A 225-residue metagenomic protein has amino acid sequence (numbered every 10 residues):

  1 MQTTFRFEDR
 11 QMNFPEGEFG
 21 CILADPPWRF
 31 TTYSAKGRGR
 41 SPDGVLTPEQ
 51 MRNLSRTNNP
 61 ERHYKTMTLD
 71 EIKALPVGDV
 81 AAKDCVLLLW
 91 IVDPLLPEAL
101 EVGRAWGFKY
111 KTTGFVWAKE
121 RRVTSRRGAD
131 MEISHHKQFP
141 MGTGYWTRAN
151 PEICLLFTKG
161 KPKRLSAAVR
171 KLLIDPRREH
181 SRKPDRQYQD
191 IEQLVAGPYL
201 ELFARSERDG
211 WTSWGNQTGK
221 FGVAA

Functional and structural regions predicted by a protein language model:
M1-A225: Class I S-adenosyl-L-methionine-dependent methyltransferase catalytic core
